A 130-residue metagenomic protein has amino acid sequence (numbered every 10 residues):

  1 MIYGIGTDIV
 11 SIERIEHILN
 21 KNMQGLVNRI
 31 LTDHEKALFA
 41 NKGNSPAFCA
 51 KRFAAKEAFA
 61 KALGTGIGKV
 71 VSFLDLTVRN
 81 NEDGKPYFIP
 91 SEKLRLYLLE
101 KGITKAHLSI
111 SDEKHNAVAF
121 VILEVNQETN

Functional and structural regions predicted by a protein language model:
M1-N130: Core catalytic alpha/beta fold that binds nucleotide/phospho-ligands
